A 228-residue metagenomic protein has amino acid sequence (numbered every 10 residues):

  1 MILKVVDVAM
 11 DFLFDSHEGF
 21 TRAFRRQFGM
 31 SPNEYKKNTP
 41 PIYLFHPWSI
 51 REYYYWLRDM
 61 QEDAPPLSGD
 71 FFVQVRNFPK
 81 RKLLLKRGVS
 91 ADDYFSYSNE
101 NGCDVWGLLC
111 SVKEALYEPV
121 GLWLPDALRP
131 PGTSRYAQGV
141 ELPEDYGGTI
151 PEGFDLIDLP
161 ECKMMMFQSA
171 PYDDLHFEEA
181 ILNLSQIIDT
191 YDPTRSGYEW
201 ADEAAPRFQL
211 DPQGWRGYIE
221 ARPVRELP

Functional and structural regions predicted by a protein language model:
M1-H17, T21: DNA-binding recognition helix and immediately preceding turn/loop of helix-turn-helix/winged-helix domains
E18, R22-P228: A solvent-exposed interaction/effector surface
